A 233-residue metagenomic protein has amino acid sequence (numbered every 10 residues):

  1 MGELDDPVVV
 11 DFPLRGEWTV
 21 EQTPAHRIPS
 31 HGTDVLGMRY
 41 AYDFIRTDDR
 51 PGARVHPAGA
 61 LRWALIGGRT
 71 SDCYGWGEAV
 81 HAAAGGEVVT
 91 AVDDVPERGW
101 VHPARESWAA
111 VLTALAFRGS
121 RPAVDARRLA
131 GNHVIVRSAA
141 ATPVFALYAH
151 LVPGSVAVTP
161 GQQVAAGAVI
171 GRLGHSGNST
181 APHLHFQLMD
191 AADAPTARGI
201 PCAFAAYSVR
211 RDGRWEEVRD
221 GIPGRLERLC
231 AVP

Functional and structural regions predicted by a protein language model:
M1-E97, R210-P233: Polar/charged, compositionally biased leader and regulatory segments
E3-D5, T19, P29-H31, V124-A126 (+4 more regions): Acidic, glycine-rich catalytic/binding loops that coordinate metals and/or anionic ligands
Q22, R46, T90, H150-P153 (+2 more regions): A residue-level detector for short acidic-glycine micro-motifs
R50, D93-P96, V169-T180: Short, charged beta-turn/beta-strand-edge "cap" motif at the junction between a beta-strand and an adjacent loop
A58, I66, T90-V152: Zn2+-dependent peptidoglycan hydrolase active-site motif and core
T70-D72, D125-R128, S179: Short loop/turn motifs at secondary-structure junctions and domain boundaries
Y74-W76, L129, V156-A157: Short, small/polar residue-rich loop motifs at catalytic or cofactor-binding pockets
H81, V144-G167: Short histidine-centered loop motifs in beta-beta connectors
